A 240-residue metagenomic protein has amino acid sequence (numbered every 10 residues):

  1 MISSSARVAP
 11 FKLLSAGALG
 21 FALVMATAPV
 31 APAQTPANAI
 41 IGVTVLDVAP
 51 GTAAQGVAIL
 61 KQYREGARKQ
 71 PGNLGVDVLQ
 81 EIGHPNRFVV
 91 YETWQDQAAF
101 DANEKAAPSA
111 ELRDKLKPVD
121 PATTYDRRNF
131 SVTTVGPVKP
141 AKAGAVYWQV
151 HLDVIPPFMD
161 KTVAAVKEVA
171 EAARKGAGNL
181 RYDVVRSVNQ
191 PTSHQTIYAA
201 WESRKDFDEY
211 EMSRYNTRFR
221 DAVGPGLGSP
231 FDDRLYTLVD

Functional and structural regions predicted by a protein language model:
M1-F11: N-terminal secretory signal peptides that target proteins for export/translocation
I2, T35-P36, Q62-D77, T93-R127 (+2 more regions): An amphipathic, aromatic/His-enriched active-site/gating alpha helix that lines ligand/cofactor pockets
K12-A26: Bacterial N-terminal signal peptides
L14, P32-A39, D77-N86, E111-Y147 (+3 more regions): Glycine-rich beta-strand-turn "strand-cap" elements at beta-sheet edges
V45-L46, Y63, A67, D77-L79 (+4 more regions): A structural feature that tracks compact, well-ordered secondary-structure segments with a strong bias toward
D47-A58, D153-K161: Short, surface-exposed ligand-recognition loops at beta-strand->loop->(often short) alpha-helix junctions that present
K142-Y182: Surface-exposed interaction/gating patches
